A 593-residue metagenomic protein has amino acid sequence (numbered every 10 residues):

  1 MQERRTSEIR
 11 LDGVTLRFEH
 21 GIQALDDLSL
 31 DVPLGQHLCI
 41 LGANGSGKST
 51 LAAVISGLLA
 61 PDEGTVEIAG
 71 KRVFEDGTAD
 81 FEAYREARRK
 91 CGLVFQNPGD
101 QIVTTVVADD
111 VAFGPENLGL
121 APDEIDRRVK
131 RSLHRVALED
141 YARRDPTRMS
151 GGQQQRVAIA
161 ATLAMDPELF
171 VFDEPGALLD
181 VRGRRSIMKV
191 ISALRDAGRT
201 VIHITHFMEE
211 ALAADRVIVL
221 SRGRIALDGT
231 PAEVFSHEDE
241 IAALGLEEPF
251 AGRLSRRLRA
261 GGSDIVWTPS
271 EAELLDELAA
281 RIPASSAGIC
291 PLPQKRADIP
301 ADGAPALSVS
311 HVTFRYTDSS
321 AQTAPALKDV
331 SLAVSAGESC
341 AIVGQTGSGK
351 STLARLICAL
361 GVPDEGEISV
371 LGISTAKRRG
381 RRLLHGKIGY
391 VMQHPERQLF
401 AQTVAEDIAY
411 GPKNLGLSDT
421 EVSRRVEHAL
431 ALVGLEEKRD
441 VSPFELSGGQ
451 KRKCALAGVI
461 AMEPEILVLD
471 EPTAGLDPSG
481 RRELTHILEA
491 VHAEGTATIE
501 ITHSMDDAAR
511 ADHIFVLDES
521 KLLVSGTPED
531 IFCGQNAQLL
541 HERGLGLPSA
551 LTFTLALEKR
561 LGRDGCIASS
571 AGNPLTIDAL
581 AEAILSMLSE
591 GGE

Functional and structural regions predicted by a protein language model:
S56, C358: Helix-to-loop junction immediately C-terminal to a conserved catalytic motif
G64-D76, G366-A376, L384: Conserved ABC transporter NBD signature motif
D123-Y141, T420-K438: Conserved ABC ATPase "signature" region
D145-M149, Q153, S442-L446, Q450: Conserved ABC ATPase signature
T162-L163, V459-I460: ABC ATPase C-loop
D166, E463: Conserved catalytic motifs of ABC-family nucleotide-binding domains
F170-D173, L467-D470: Catalytic Walker B motif of ABC-type/P-loop ATPase nucleotide-binding domains
R224-G252, K521-A550: Conserved beta-strand-loop-alpha-helix hinge in the C-terminal portion of ABC ATPase nucleotide-binding domains
